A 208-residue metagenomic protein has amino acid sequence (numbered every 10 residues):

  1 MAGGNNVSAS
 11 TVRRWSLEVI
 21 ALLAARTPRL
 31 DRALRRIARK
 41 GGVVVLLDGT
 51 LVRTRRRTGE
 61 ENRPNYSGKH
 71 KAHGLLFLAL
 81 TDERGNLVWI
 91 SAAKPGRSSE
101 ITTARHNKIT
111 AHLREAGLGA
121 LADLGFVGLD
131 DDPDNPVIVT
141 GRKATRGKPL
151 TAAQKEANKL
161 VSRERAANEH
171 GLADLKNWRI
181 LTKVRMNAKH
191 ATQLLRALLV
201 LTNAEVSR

Functional and structural regions predicted by a protein language model:
A2-L17, A21-R208: Short, well-ordered secondary-structure "scaffold" segments embedded in the functional core of diverse domains
